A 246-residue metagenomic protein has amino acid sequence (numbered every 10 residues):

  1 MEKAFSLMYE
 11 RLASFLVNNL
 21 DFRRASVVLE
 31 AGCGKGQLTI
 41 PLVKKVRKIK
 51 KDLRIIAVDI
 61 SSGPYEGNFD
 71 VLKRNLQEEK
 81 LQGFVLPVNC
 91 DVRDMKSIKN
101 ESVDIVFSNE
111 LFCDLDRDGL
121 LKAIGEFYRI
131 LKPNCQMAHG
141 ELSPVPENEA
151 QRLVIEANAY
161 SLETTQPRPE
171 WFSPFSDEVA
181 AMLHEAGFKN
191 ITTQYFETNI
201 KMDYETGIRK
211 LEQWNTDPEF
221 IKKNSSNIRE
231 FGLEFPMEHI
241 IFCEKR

Functional and structural regions predicted by a protein language model:
L7-R24, P41: Conserved alpha-helix/loop element of class I SAM-dependent methyltransferases that forms part of the SAM/SAH-binding
K35, P41-D94: Class I SAM-dependent methyltransferase SAM/SAH-binding core
R93, S97-V106: A short acidic, Gly/Pro-enriched loop at the edge of an enzyme's catalytic core that lines a small-molecule cofactor
I105-G119: A short SAM/SAH-binding and catalytic strip from SAM-dependent methyltransferases
L121-P133: A short glycine-rich, Lys/Arg-flanked "PGG" loop and its adjoining helix->strand segment in the class I
A138-A159: Conserved class I S-adenosyl-L-methionine
W171-A186: Short alpha-helix
T192-R246: Conserved Class I S-adenosyl-L-methionine
